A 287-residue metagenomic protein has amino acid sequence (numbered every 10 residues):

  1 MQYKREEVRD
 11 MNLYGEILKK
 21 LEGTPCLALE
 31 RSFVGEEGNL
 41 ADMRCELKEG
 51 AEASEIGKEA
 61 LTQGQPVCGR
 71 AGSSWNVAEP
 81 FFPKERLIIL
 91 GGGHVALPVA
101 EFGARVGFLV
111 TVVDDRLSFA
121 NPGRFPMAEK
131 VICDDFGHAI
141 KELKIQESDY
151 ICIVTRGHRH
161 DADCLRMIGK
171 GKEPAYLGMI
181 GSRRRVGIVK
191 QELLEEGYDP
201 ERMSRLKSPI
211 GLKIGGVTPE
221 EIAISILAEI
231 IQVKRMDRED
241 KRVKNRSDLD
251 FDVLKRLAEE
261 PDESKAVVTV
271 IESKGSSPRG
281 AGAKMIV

Functional and structural regions predicted by a protein language model:
M1-D115, P122-A128, D149, V233-V287: Segments forming oxygen-rich coordination pockets for charged ligands
A96-L97, D161-A162, V186: Short, well-ordered alpha-helical microsegments
V99-F102, D163-I168: A short acidic, amphipathic alpha-helical/loop segment
V113, Y150-H158, R166-E192: ADP-ribose/adenylate-binding Rossmann-like module
L117-G123, D161-C164: Short, glycine/polar-rich helix-capping loops at beta-to-alpha or helix-loop-helix junctions that flank or form
E129-D135: Conserved SAM-binding strand-loop segment of SAM-dependent methyltransferases
G137-E147: Short amphipathic alpha-helix with an adjacent loop that forms part of the alpha/beta core around
I180-D250: Adenosine-phosphate binding glycine-rich loop
